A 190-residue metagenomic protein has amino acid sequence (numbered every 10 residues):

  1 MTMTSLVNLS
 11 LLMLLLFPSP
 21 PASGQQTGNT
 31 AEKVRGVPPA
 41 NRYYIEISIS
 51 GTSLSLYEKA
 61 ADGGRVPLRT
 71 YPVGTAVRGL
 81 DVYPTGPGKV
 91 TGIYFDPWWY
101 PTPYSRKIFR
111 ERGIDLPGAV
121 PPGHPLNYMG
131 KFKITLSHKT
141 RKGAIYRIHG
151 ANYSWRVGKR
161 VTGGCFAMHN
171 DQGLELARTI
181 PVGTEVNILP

Functional and structural regions predicted by a protein language model:
M1-L9: Bacterial N-terminal signal peptides that target proteins for export
N8-P18: Bacterial N-terminal signal peptides
A22-G24: Boundary at the C-terminal end of the N-terminal hydrophobic targeting segment
N29-Y146: Gly/Pro-biased beta-strand-loop elements
T140-R141, Y153-W155, D171-G173: Short Gly/Pro-enriched loop/turn and capping motifs at secondary-structure junctions
H149: Histidine-centered active-site/metal-ligand motif
W155-G164: Short, basic/aromatic beta-hairpin or loop at an interaction surface
F166, D171-P190: N-terminal targeting pre-sequences for secretion and organelle import
